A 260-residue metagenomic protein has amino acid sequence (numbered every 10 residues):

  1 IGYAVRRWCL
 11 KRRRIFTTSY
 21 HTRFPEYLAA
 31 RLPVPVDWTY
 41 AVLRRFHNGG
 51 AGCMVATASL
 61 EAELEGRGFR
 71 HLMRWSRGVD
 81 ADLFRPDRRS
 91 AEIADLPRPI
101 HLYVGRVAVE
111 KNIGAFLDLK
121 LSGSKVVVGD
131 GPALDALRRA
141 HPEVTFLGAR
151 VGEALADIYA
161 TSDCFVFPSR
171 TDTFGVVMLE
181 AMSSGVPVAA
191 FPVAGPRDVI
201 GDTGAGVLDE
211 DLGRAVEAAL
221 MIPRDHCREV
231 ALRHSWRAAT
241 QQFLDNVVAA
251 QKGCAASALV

Functional and structural regions predicted by a protein language model:
I15-T17, F24-R45, V55: Nucleotide-sugar donor phosphate/pyrophosphate-binding loop at the beta->alpha transition of glycosyltransferases
Y40-R89: Donor nucleotide-sugar binding/catalytic pocket of nucleotide-sugar-dependent glycosyltransferases
H47, A149, D157-S162, F243: Short alpha-helical donor nucleotide-sugar binding micro-motif in glycosyltransferases
R89-A91, M221-A255: A charged, aromatic-enriched C-terminal amphipathic alpha-helix characteristic of glycosyltransferases across folds
E92-V126: Conserved donor-binding/catalytic core segment of Leloir-type glycosyltransferases
L134-E153: Nucleotide-activated donor-binding/catalytic signature segment of Leloir-type glycosyltransferases, i.e., the conserved
R170: Aromatic "clamp/platform" in nucleotide-sugar-dependent glycosyltransferases that forms part of the donor/acceptor
M178, S183, P187-A190: Short hydrophobic beta-strand element within catalytic cores of glycosyltransferases and related nucleotide-activated
